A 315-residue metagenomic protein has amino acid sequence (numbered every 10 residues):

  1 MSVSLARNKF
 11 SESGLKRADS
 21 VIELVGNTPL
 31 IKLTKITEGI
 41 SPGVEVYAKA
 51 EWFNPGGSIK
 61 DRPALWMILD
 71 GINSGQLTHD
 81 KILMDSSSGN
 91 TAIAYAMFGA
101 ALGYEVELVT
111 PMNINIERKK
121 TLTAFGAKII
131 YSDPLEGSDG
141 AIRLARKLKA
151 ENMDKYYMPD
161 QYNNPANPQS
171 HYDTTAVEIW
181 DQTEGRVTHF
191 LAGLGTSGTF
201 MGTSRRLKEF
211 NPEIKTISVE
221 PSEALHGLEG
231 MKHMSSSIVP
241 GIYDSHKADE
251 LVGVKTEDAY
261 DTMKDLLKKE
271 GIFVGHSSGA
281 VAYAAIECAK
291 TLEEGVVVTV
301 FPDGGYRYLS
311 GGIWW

Functional and structural regions predicted by a protein language model:
M1-W315: PLP-dependent amino-acid enzyme catalytic core
